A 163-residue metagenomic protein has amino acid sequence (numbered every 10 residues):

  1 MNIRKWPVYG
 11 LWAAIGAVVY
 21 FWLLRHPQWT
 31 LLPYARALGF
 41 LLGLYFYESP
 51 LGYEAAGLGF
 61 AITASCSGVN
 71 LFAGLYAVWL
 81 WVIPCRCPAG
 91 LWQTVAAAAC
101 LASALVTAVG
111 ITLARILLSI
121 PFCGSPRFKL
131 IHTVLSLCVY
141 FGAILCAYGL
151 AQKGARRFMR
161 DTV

Functional and structural regions predicted by a protein language model:
M1-V163: Hydrophobic N-terminal alpha-helices or hydrophobic patches in metabolic proteins across all domains of life
